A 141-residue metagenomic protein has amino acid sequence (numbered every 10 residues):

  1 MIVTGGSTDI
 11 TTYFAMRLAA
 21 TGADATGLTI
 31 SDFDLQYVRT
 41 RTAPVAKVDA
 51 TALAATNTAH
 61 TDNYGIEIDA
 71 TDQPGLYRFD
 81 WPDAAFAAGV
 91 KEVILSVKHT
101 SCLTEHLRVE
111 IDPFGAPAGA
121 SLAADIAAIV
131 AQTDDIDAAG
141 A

Functional and structural regions predicted by a protein language model:
I2-G27, S31-T40: Beta-strand-rich structural segments
S7-D9, D80-D83: General structural signal for secondary-structure boundaries
G22-D24, L28-I30, Y37-T71, D83 (+1 more regions): Fibrous stalk/shaft segments of extracellular and virion attachment machinery
G75-F79: Short strand-edge motifs at loop-to-beta-strand transitions and within beta-strands of extracellular beta-rich domains
